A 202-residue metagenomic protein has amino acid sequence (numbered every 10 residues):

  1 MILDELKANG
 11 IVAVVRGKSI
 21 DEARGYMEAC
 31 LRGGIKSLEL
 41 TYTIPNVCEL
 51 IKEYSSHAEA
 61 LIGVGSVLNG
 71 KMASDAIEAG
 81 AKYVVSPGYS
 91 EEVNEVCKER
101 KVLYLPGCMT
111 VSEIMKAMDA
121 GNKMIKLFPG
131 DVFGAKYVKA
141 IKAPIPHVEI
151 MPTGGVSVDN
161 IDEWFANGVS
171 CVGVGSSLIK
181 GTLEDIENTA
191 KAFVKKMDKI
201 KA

Functional and structural regions predicted by a protein language model:
M1-K82, E99, H147, V158-D159 (+1 more regions): Conserved N-terminal beta1-alpha1 strand-loop-helix module at the mouth
R16-S19, V64-G70, S86-S90, P106-V111 (+2 more regions): Glycine-rich beta-to-alpha transition loops that act as phosphate-gripper elements at the mouths of alpha/beta enzyme
Y26, V93, C97, E113 (+2 more regions): Aromatic/hydrophobic pocket-lining residues that form π-stacking "cages" and hydrophobic walls in ligand
G34, A58, G80, G88 (+6 more regions): Conserved functional loop/turn residues at catalytic and ligand-binding sites
E39, G63, V85, L105-P106 (+2 more regions): Conserved beta-strand positions in the central sheet of alpha/beta enzyme cores
N69-A79, S112-A120, Y137, V156-V172: Catalytic cores of alpha/beta
Y83, P87-V93, L127-A135, N167-T189: Glycine-rich phosphate-binding active-site loops on the catalytic face of alpha/beta enzymes
P87-K123, L127-D131: Histidine/lysine/aspartate-rich catalytic loop segments that bind and position anionic ligands
